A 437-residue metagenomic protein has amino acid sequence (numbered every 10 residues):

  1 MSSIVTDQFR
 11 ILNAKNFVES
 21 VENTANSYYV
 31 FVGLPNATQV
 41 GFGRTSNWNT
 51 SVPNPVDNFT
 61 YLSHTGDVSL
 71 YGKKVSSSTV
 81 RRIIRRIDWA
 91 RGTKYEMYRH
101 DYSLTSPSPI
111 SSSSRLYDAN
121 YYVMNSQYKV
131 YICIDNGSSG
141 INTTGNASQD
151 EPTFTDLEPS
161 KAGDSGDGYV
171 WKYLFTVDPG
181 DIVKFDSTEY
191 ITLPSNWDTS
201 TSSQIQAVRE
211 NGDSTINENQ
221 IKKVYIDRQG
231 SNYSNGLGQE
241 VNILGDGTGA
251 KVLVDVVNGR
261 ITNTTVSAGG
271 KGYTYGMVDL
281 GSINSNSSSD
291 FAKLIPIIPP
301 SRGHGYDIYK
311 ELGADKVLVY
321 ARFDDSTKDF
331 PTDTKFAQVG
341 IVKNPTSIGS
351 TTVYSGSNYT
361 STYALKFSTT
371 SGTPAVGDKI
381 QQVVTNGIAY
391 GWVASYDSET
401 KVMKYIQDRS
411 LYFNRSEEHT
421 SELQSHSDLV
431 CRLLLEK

Functional and structural regions predicted by a protein language model:
M1-I216, Q382, G387-I388: Tryptophan-rich substrate-binding surfaces of secreted polymer-degrading and adhesive proteins
L12-S20, N242, P296, L429-C431: Charged/polar, solvent-exposed surface patches and flexible loops
G137, S282, L433: A short beta-strand motif that forms part of the nucleic acid-binding face of small beta-barrel RNA-binding folds
N146, Y390, C431-L434: A generic "cationic amphipathic patch" detector
D167-E417, S421, S427: Conserved, function-critical positions that sit in or immediately flank catalytic and ligand-binding motifs
E422-K437: Short "domain-exit" segments at the C-terminal end of structured domains
